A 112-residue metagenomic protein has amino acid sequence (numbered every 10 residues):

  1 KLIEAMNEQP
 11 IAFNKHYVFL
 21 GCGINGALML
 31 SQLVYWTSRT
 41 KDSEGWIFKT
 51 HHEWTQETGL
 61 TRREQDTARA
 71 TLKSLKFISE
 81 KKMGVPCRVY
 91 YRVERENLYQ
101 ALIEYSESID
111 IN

Functional and structural regions predicted by a protein language model:
K1-E53, A70-K73, E104-Y105: Short recognition helix of helix-turn-helix/winged-helix DNA-binding domains
V18, G45, Q56, C87-V89 (+1 more regions): Residues marking the start of alpha-helices
R39, H52, R62-N112: Winged-helix/helix-turn-helix nucleic-acid-interaction surface
